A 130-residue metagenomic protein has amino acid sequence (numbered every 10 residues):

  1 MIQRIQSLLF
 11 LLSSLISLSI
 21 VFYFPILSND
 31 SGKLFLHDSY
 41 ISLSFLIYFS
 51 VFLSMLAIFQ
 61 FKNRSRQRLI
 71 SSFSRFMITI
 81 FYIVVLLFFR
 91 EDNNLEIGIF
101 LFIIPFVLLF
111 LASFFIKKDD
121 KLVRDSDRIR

Functional and structural regions predicted by a protein language model:
M1-S19: Cytosolic juxtamembrane helix and N-cap/initiation of the first transmembrane helix
L8-L9, S42, F73, I97 (+1 more regions): Alpha-helical transmembrane segments of integral membrane proteins
F10-L15, F24-L27, S44: Long, non-catalytic architectural segments outside compact domain cores
S13-Y23, F49-L56, M77-V84, L101-L111: Membrane-embedded alpha-helical transmembrane segments of multi-pass integral membrane proteins
L27-F88: The feature represents the first ordered module of a protein
K33-S39, N93-I104: Non-cytosolic membrane-interface motifs at loop->transmembrane helix junctions
E96-K121, R130: Alpha-helical membrane-associated segments of multi-pass integral membrane proteins
